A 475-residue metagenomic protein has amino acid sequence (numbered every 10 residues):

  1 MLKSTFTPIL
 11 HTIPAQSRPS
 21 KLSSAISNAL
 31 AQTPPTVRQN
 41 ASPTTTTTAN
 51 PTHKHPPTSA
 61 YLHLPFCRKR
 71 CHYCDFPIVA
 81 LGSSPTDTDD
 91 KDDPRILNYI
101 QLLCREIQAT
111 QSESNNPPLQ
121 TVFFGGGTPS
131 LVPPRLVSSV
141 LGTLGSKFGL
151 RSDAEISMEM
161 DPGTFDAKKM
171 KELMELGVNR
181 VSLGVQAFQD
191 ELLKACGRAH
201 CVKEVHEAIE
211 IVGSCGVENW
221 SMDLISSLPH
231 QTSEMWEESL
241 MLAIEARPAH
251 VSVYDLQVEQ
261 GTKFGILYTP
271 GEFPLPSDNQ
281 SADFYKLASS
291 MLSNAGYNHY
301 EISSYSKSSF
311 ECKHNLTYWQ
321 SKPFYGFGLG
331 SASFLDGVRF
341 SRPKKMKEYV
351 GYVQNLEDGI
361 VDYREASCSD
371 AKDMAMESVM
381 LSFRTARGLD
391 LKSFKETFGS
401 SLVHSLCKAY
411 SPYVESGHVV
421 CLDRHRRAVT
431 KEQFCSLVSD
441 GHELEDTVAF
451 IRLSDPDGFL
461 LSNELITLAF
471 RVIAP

Functional and structural regions predicted by a protein language model:
M1-T52, L103, K313-P475: Radical SAM enzyme core and accessory elements
N50-S59, F76-E113, P117-V403: C-terminal scaffold of the Radical SAM
H63-I78: Local cysteine-cluster metal-coordination motifs and their immediate loop/turn environment, predominantly Fe-S cluster
K69-C71, V258-T262, Q433-G441: Short, compositionally biased low-complexity segments
